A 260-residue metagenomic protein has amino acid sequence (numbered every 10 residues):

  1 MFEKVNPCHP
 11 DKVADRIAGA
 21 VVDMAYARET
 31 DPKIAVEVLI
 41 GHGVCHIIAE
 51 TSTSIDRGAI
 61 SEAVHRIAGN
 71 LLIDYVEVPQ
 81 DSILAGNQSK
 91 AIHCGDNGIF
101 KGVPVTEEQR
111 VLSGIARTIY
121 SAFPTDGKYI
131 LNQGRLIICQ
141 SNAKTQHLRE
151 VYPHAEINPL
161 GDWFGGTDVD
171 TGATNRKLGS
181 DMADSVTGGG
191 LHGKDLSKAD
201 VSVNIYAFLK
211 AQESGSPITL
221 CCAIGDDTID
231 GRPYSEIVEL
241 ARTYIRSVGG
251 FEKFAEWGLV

Functional and structural regions predicted by a protein language model:
M1-V260: A domain-level signal for the structural core that forms small-molecule/cofactor-binding pockets and catalytic centers
